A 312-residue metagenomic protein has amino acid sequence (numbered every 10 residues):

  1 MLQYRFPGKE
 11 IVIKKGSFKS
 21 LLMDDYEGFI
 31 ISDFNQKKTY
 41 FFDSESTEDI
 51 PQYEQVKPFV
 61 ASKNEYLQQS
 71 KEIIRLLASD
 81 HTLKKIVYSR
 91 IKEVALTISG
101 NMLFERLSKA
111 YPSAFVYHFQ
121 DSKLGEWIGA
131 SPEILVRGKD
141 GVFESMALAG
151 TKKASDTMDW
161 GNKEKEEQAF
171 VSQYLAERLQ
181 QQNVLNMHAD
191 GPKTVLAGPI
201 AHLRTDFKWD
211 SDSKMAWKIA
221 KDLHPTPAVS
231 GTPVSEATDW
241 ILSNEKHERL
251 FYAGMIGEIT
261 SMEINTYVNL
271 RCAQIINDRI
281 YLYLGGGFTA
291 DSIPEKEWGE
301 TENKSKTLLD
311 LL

Functional and structural regions predicted by a protein language model:
M1, R5-K9, D24-D25, R90-F170 (+1 more regions): An anion-binding catalytic pocket shared by soluble metabolic enzymes
M1, Y53-N101: Terminal domain-start leader segments
M1-Q3, P7-E48: N-terminal accessory interaction module
I11, K37-K38, V94-L96, K152-K153 (+4 more regions): Flexible loop/turn segments at secondary-structure boundaries
S46-N64, Q68-K71, A95, E144-S243: Contiguous alpha-helical scaffold segments within structured protein domains that host functional hotspots
H81, V136, Q173: Conserved hydrophobic/aromatic pocket- or pore-lining residues that grip, position, or stack substrates in active sites
L83-K85, A169, L185-T194, R249-Y252 (+1 more regions): Flexible, glycine/charged-enriched surface loops at secondary-structure junctions
D210-L312: Conserved hydrophobic core element of enzyme catalytic domains
